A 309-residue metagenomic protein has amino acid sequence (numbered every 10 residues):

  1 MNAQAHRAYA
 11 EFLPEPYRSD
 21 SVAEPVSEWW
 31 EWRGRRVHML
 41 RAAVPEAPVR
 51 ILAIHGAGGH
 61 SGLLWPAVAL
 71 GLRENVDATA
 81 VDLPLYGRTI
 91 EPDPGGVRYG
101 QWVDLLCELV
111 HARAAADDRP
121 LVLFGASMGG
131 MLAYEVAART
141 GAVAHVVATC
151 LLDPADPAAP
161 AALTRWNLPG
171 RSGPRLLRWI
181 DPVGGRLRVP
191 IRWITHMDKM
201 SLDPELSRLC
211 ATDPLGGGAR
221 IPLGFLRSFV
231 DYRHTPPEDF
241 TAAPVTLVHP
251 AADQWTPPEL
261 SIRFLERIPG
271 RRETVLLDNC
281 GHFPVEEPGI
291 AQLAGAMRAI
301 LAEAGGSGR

Functional and structural regions predicted by a protein language model:
M1-E31, R35-A42: An N-terminal hydrophobic leader/cap segment in hydrolases
G56-H60, S127, A251: Active-site glycine-rich loops that stabilize anionic/oxyanionic intermediates across multiple enzyme folds
A57-A69: The serine-hydrolase catalytic nucleophile loop
V68-P92: Conserved alpha/beta-hydrolase
M131-L215: Alpha/beta-hydrolase-fold enzymes
T241, L247-H249, D253: Short beta-strand/loop motif that positions the catalytic acidic residue of the alpha/beta-hydrolase fold
A243, P257-E266: Short alpha-helix in the alpha/beta-hydrolase fold that links the catalytic acid
R271-R309: Catalytic active-site module of serine/aspartate enzymes centered on a nucleophile-bearing elbow/loop
